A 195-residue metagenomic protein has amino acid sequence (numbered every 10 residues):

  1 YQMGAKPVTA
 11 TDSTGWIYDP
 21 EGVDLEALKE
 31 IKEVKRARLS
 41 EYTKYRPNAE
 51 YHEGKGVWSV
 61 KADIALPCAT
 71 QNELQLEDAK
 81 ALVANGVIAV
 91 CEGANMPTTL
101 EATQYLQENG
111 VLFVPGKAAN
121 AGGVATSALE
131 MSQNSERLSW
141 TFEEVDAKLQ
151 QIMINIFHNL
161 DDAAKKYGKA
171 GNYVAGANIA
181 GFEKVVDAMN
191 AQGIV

Functional and structural regions predicted by a protein language model:
Y1-K61: Glycine-rich phosphate/diphosphate-binding loop of Rossmann-like nucleotide-binding domains
Q2, D12-S13, G22-V23, E77-A81 (+2 more regions): Composition- and surface-driven signal marking solvent-exposed, interaction-prone regions in large proteins
K6-T9, A49-E50, D63-I64, V87-V90 (+1 more regions): Structural motif
S13, T70, N120: A generic "binding-loop/recognition-motif" signal
H52-A62, N72-A89: Rossmann-fold NAD(P) dinucleotide-binding segment
L66-C68, G93: Short, well-ordered coil/turn residues at beta-beta hairpins and beta-strand->alpha-helix junctions within
A69-E77, P97-L100: Beta-loop-alpha module in the N-terminal Rossmann-like domain of NAD(P)-dependent dehydrogenases, especially those
A81-V195: Adenosine-phosphate binding glycine-rich loop
